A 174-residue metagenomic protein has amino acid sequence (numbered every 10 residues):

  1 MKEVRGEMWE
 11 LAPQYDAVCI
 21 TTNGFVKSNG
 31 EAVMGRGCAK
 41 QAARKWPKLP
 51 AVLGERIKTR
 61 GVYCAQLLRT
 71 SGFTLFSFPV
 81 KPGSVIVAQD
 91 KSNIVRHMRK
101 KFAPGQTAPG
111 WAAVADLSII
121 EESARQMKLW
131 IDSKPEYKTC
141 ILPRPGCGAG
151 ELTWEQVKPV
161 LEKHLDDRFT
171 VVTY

Functional and structural regions predicted by a protein language model:
M1-Y174: Macrodomain-like recognition of ADP-ribose-binding/processing modules
